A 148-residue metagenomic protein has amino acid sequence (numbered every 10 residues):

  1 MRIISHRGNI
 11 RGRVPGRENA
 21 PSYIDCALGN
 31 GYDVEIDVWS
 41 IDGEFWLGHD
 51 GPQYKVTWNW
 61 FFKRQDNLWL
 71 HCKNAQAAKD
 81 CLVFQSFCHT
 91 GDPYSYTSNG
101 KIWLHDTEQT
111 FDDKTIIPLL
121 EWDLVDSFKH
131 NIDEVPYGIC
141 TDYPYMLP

Functional and structural regions predicted by a protein language model:
M1-P148: Phosphate-group recognition and catalysis centered on beta-loop-alpha active-site segments
